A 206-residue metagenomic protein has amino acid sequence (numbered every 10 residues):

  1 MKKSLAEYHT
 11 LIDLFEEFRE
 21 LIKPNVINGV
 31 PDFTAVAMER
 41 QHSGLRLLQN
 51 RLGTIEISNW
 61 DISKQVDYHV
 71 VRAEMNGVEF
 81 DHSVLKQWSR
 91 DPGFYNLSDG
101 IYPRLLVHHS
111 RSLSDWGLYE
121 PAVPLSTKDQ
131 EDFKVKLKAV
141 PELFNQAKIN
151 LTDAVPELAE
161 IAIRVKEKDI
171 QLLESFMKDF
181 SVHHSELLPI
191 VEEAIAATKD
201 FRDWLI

Functional and structural regions predicted by a protein language model:
M1-I206: N-terminal maturation segment of proteins
